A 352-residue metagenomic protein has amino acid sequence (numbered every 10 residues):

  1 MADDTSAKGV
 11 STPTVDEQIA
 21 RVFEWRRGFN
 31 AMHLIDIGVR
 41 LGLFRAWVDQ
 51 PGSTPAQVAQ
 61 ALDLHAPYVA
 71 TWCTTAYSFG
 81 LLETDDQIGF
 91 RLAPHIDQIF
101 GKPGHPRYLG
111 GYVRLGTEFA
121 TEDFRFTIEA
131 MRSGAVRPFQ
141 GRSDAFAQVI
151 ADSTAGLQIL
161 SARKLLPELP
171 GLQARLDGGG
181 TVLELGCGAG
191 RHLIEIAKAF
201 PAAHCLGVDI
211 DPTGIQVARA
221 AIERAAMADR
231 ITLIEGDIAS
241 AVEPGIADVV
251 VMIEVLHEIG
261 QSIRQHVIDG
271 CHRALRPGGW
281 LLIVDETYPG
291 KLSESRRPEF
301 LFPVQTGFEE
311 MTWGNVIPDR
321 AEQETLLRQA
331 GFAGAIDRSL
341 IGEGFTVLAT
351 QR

Functional and structural regions predicted by a protein language model:
W25-M32, I37, A46, T75-G180: Conserved Class I S-adenosyl-L-methionine-dependent methyltransferase catalytic core
G178-G188: Conserved class I S-adenosyl-L-methionine
A189-F200: Conserved SAM-binding loop of SAM-dependent methyltransferases across substrates and taxa, primarily the Class I
K198-A239: Class I SAM-dependent methyltransferase SAM/SAH-binding core
A239-V250: A short acidic, Gly/Pro-enriched loop at the edge of an enzyme's catalytic core that lines a small-molecule cofactor
Q265-P277: A short glycine-rich, Lys/Arg-flanked "PGG" loop and its adjoining helix->strand segment in the class I
V284-A330, A335-R338: C-terminal alpha-helical "lid/dimerization" subdomain adjacent to the S-adenosyl-L-methionine
G331-A335, S339-R352: Core SAM-dependent methyltransferase catalytic element
